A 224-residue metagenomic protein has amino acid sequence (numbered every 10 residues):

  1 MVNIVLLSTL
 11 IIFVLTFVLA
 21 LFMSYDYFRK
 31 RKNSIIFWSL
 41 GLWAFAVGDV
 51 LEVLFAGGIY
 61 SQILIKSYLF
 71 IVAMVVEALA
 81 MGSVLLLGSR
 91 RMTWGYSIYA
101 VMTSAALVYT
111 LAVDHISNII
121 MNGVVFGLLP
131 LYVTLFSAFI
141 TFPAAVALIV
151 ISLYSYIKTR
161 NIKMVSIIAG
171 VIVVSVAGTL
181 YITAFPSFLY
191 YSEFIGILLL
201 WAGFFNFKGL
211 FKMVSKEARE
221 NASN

Functional and structural regions predicted by a protein language model:
M1-V2, L21-R31: Short, hydrophobic transmembrane alpha-helix segments
N3-T16, K32-A105, L189-A202, N206: Individual alpha-helical transmembrane segments in multi-pass integral membrane proteins
V18-S24, A78-L85, T134-N161: Alpha-helical transmembrane segments in multipass membrane proteins, preferentially the mid-helix core
D26-K30, A56-I59, L86-S89, S117-N118 (+3 more regions): Perimembrane helix-loop junctions in membrane proteins
A44-V50, V101-A112, G170-T179: Aromatic-anchored segments of alpha-helical transmembrane domains
L51-I59, L111-I120, G178-A184: Juxtamembrane "helix-exit" motif on the non-cytosolic side of transmembrane helices
V72-E77, L86-V146: Membrane-proximal helix-loop-helix units in multi-pass membrane proteins
A144-N224: C-terminal transmembrane-bundle signature of multipass membrane proteins, characterized by strong activation on
